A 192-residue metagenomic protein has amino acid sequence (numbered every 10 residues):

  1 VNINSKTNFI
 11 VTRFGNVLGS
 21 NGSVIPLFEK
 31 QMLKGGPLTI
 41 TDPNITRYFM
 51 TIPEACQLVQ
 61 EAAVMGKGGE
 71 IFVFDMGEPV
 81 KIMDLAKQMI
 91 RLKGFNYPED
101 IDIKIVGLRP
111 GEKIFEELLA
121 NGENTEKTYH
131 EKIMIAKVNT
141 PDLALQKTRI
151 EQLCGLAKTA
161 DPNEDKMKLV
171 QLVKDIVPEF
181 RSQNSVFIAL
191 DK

Functional and structural regions predicted by a protein language model:
V1-K192: Strand-loop microenvironment adjacent to phosphate/nucleotide-handling motifs in alpha/beta enzyme folds
